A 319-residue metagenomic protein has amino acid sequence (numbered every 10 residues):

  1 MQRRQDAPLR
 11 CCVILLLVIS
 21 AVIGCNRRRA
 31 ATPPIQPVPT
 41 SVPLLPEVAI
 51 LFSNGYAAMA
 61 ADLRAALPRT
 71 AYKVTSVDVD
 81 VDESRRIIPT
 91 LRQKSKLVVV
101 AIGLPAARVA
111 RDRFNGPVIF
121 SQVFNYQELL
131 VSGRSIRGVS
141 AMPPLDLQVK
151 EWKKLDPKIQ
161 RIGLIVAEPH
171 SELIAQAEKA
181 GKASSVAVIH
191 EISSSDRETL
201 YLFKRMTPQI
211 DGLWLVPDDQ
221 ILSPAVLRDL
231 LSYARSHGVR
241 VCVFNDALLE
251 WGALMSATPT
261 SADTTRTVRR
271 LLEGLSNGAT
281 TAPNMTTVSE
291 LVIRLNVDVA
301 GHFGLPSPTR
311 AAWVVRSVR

Functional and structural regions predicted by a protein language model:
Q2-C12: Bacterial N-terminal signal peptides that target proteins for export
Q5, V22-G24: Coiled-coil-like amphipathic alpha-helices with heptad-repeat character
C12-S20: Bacterial N-terminal signal peptides
C25-R319: Short hydrophobic alpha-helices and adjacent helix-cap/hinge residues
